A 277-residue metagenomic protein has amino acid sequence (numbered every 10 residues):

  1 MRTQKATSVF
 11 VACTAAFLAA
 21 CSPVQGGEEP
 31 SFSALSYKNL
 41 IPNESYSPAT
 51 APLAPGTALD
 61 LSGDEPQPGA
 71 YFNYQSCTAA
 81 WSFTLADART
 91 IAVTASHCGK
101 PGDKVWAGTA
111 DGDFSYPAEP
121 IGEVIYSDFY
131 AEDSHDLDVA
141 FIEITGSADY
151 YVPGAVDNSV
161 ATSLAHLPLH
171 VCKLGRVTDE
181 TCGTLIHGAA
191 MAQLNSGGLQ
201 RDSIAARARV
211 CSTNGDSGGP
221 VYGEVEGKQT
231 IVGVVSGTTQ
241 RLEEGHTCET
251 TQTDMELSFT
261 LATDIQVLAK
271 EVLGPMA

Functional and structural regions predicted by a protein language model:
M1-E28: Secretory targeting and sorting signals
A12-A19, W81, D136-F141, G237: Hydrophobic alpha-helical membrane segments, chiefly transmembrane helices and signal peptide h-regions, characterized
E28-P48, P52, A107-A110, F114-P120 (+1 more regions): Polar/charged, compositionally biased leader and regulatory segments
F32-T84: N-terminal activation segment of mature serine protease catalytic domains
S36-P48, S163-L164, I186-Q200: Penicillin-recognizing serine hydrolase domain
Q67-C77, D149-A155, E180-A277: Active-site region of chymotrypsin-like
N73-Q193, G223: Serine endopeptidase catalytic core focused on the charge-relay Asp
